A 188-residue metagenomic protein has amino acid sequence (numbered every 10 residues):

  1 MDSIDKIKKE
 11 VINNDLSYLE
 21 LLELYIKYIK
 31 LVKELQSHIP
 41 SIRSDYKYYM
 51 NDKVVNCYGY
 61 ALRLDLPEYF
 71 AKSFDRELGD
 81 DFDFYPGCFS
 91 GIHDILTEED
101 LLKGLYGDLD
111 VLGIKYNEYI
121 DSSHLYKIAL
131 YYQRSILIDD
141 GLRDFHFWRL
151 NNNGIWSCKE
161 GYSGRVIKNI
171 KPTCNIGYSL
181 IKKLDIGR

Functional and structural regions predicted by a protein language model:
S3-I4: Short amphipathic alpha-helical heptad-repeat segments
I7-E10, L24: Amphipathic coiled-coil alpha-helices
I12-L21: Charged, low-complexity interaction regions
L22-I29: Extended low-polarity, hydrophobic cluster-rich segments
L31-V111: Cysteine-nucleophile protease catalytic domains, especially the papain-like/related folds used in DUB/UBL proteases
L64-E68, N151-G154, Y162: Short loop/turn segments at secondary-structure transitions that flank enzyme active sites
C88-C158: ...with weaker cross-activation on analogous glycine-rich loops/strands in unrelated enzymes
G154-R188: Active-site or metal-binding loop neighborhoods of secreted/extracellular toxin and effector enzymes
